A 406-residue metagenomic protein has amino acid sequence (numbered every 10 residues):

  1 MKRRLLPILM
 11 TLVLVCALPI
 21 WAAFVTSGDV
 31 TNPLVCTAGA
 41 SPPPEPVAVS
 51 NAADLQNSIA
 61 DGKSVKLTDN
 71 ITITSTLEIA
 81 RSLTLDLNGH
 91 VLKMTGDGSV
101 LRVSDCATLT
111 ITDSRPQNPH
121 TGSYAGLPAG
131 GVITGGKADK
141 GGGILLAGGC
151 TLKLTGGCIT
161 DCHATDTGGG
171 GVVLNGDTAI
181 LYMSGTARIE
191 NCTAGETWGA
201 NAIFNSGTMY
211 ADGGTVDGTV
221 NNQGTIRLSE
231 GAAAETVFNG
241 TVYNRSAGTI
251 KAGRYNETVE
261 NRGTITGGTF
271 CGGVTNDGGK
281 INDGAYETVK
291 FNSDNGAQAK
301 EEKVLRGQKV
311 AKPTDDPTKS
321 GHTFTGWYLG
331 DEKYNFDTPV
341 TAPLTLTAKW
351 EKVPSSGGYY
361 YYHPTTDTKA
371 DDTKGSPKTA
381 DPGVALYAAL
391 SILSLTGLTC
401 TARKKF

Functional and structural regions predicted by a protein language model:
V30-T68: Acidic Gly/Asp/Thr-rich repetitive segments characteristic of extracellular carbohydrate-active and adhesion proteins
V49, S58-I73, L83-H90, T325-Y328: Glycine-rich repeat segments that build the extracellular carbohydrate-interaction surface of secreted and virion
A53-A60, T72-R81, L85, L181-M183 (+6 more regions): Short, T/G/N/S-enriched strand-turn elements that build extracellular solenoid repeat scaffolds
T72-T84, L92-D113, G126, I133-L152 (+4 more regions): Extracellular beta-strand-rich solenoid/capping regions of secreted or surface-exposed proteins that bind or remodel
G89-D97, S114-K140, T155-G168, S184-N201 (+3 more regions): Beta-strand-rich solenoid/repeat architectures in extracellular/passenger domains of polysaccharide-targeting enzymes
N282-Y360, D367: Secondary-structure capping and domain/repeat boundary segments
K369-Y387: Extracellular Ser/Thr-rich, low-complexity/disordered mucin-like segments
G383-K404: A cross-kingdom C-terminal cell-surface attachment/processing module
